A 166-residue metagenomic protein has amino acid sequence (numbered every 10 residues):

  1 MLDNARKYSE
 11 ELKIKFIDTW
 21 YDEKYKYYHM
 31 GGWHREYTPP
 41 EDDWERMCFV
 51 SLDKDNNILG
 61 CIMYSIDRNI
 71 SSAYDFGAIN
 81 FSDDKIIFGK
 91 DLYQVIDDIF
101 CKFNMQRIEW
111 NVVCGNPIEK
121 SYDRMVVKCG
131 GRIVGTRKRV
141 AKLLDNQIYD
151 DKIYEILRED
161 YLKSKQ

Functional and structural regions predicted by a protein language model:
M1-F16, C48-Q166: Acyl-donor (CoA/ACP) binding surface of acyl/acetyltransferases
E10-G32: Helix-loop element at the rim of GNAT/NAT acetyltransferase active sites that forms part of the acceptor-substrate
Y27-C48, D53-K54: Active-site rim helix/loop that mediates acceptor-substrate recognition in acyltransferases
